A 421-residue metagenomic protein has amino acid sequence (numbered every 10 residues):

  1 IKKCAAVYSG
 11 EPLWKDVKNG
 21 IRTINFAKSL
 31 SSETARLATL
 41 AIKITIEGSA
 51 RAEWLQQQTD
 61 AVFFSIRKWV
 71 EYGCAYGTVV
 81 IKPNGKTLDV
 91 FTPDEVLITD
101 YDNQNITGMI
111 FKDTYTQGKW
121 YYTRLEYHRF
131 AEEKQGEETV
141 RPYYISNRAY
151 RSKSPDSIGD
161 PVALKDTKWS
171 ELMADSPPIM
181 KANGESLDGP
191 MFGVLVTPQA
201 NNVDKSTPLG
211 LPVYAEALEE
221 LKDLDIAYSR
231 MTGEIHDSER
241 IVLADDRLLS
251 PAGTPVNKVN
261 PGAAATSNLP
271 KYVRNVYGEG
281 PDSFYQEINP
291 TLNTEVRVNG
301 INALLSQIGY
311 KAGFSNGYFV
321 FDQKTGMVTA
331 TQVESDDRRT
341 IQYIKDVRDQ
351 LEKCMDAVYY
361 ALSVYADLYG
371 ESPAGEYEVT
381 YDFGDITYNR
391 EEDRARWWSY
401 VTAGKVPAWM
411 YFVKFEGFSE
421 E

Functional and structural regions predicted by a protein language model:
I1-K119: Extended, helix-rich architectural segments
K15, G20-T23, E137, G253-G262: Flexible coil/linker segments and helix-coil junctions enriched in charged and small residues
A52, Q56-F63, G210-L221, D225 (+3 more regions): Generic detection of long, well-ordered alpha-helical segments
W54-Q56, N289-T291, Y381-F383, E392-A395: A short, structure-level motif marking secondary-structure boundaries and short turns
V62-G77, I81, M231-E239, D245 (+3 more regions): C-terminal amphipathic alpha-helical
V80-L209: Extended, regular secondary-structure scaffolds
E171-S335, I386: Extended, charged amphipathic alpha-helical segments
Y388-E421: Charged substrate- and nucleic-acid-binding regions of tRNA-handling and nucleotidyl-transfer enzymes, centered on
